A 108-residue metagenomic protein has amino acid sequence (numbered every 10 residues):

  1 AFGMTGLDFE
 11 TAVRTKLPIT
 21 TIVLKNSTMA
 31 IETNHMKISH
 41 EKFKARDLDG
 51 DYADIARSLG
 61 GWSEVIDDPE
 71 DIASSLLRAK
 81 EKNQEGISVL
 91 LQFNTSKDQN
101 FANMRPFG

Functional and structural regions predicted by a protein language model:
A1-G108: Thiamine diphosphate
